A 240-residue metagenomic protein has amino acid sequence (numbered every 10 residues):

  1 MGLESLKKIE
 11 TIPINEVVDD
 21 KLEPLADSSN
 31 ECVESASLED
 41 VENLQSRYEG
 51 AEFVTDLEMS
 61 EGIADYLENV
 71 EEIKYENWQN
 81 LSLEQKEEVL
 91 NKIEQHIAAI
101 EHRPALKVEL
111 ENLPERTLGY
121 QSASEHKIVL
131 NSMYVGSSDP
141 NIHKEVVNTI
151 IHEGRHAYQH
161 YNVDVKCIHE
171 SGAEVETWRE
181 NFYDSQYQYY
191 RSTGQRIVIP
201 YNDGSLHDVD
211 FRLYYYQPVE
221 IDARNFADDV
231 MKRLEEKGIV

Functional and structural regions predicted by a protein language model:
M1-E31, S35-L38, S46: Non-Sec secretion/translocation targeting segments of pathogen effectors
D65-N77: Acidic/histidine-rich, surface-exposed loop or edge segments in extracytoplasmic proteins
S82-P104: Zn2+-dependent metallopeptidase catalytic core
Q85-V89, H143, V147, Y215 (+1 more regions): Hydrophobic (often cysteine-bearing) scaffold residues that line and stabilize catalytic clefts of nucleotide/cofactor
A99-I142: Catalytic zinc-binding patch centered on the HExxH motif and its immediate surroundings that defines zinc-dependent
I142-Y158: Short alpha-helix carrying the canonical HExxH Zn2+-binding catalytic motif
E153-E170: Catalytic Zn2+-binding segment of zinc metalloproteases
E170-V240: Metalloprotease/metallohydrolase-associated module, dominated by Zn2+-dependent proteases
